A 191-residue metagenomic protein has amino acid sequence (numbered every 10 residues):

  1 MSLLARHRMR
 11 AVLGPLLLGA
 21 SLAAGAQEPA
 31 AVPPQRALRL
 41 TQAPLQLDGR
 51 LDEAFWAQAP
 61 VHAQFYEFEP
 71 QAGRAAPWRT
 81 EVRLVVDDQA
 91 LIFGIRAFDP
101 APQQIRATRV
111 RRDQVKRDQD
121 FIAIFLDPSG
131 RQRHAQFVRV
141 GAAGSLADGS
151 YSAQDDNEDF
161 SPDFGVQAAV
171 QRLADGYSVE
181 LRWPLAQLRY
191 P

Functional and structural regions predicted by a protein language model:
S2-L13: Bacterial N-terminal signal peptides that target proteins for export
S21-G25: N-terminal signal peptide c-region/cleavage motif recognized by signal peptidases
A26-P191: Structural preference for beta-rich elements and adjacent junctions enriched in aromatics
